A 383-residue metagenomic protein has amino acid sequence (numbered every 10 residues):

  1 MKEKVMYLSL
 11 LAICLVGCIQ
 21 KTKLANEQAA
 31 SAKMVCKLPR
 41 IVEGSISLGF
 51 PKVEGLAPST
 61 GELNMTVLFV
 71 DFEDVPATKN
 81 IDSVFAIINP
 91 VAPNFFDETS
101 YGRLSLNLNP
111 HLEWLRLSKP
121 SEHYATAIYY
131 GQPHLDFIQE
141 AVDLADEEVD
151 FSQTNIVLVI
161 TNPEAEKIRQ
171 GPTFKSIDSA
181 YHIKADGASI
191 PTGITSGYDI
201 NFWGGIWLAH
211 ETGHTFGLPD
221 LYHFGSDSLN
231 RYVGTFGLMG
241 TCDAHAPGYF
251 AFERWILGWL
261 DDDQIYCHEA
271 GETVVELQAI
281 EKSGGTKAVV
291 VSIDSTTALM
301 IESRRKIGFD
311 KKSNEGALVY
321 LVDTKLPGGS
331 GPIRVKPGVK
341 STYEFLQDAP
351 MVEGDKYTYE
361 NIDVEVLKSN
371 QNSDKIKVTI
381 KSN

Functional and structural regions predicted by a protein language model:
E3-S9: Sec-dependent signal peptide recognition, specifically the positively charged N-region followed immediately by
L11-G17: Hydrophobic h-region of N-terminal signal peptides that target proteins for export in Gram-negative bacteria
I19-K21: Bacterial signal peptide processing site
L24-L48, A77-K79, E98, G102-R103 (+3 more regions): Non-catalytic C-terminal accessory/binding modules of secreted extracellular proteins
N26-N201, W207-A209, K356, E365-K368: Zn2+-dependent metallopeptidase catalytic core
E62, Y232-G234, N314: Short, solvent-exposed loop/turn segments at the edges of secondary structure
D71, C242-D243, D323: Residues at the C-termini of beta-strands that transition into short coil/loop
F151, I156, T161-D310: Extracellular hydrolytic enzyme modules, especially secreted metalloproteases of the metzincin/thermolysin-like class
